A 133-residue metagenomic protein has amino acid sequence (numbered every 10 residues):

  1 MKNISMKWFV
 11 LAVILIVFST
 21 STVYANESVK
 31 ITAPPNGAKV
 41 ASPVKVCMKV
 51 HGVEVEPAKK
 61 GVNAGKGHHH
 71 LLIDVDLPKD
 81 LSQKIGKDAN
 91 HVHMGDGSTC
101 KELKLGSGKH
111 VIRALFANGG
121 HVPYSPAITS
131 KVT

Functional and structural regions predicted by a protein language model:
M1-V10: Bacterial N-terminal signal peptides that target proteins for export
L11-L15: Classic N-terminal secretory signal peptides
I16-Y24: C-terminal segment of classical bacterial N-terminal signal peptides
A25-A41: Short, compositionally biased P/S/T/A/G/V-rich stretches that sit at domain boundaries
G37, P43-H51, V55-T133: Long, low-complexity serine/threonine/glycine- and acidic-rich segments characteristic of extracellular
